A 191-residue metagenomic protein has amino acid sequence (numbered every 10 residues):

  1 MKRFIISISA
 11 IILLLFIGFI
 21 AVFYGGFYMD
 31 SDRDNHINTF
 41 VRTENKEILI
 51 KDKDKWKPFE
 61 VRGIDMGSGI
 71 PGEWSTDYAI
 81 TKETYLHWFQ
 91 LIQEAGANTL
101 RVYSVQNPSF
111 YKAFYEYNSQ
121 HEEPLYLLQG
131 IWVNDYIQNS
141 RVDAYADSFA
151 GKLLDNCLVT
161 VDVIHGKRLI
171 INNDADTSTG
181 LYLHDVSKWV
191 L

Functional and structural regions predicted by a protein language model:
M1, L153-N156: Charged, low-complexity, helix-prone segments enriched in Lys/Glu/Asp/Gln
M1-F16: N-terminal Sec-pathway targeting helices
S9, G69-W74, F110, D135: Residues in flexible loops and secondary-structure boundaries
F19-L91: N-terminal carbohydrate-binding accessory modules
S31-D34, D147, V190: Short secondary-structure boundary micro-motifs
E60, V186-K188: A short, charged/proline- and glycine-enriched loop that marks the coil->beta-strand transition at the N-terminal
K82-Y145, G151, L158-V163, R168 (+1 more regions): Aromatic-lined substrate-binding rim segments of carbohydrate-active enzymes
L128, K188-L191: Extended hydrophobic secondary-structure segments that form protein cores and membrane-embedded regions
